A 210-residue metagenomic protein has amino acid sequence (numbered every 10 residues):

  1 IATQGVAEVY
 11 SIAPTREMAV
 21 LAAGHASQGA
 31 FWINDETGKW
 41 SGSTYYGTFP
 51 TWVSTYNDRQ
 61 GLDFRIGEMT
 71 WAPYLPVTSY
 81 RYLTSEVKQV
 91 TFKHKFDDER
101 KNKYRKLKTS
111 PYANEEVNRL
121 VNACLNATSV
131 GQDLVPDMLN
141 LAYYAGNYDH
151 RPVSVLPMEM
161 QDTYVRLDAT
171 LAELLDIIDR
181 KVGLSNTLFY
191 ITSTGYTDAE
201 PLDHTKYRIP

Functional and structural regions predicted by a protein language model:
I1-V135, Y144-R151: His/Asp/Glu-rich, glycine-adjacent segments that coordinate divalent cations and/or stabilize oxyanion chemistry on
E8-Y10, D137-L139, S185-F189: Structural beta-strand/beta-sheet cores of well-ordered domains, especially the beta-sheet scaffolds that support
I12-P14, L141-G146, Y190-T194, E200: Generic beta-strand/beta-sheet core signal
G24-E36, V153-Q161, Y196-P210: Short secondary-structure boundary/capping segments
G29-W32, V117, N140, M160 (+2 more regions): Long, contiguous hydrophobic alpha-helical segments, chiefly transmembrane helices and signal peptides
W40, Y46, Q132-L141, N147-R180: Extended hydrophobic/aromatic segments used for targeting, binding, or gating
W71-T84, G195-I209: Short flexible/disordered coil segments
R166-R208: Metal-dependent active-site segment of extracytoplasmic phospho-/sulfohydrolases and closely related
